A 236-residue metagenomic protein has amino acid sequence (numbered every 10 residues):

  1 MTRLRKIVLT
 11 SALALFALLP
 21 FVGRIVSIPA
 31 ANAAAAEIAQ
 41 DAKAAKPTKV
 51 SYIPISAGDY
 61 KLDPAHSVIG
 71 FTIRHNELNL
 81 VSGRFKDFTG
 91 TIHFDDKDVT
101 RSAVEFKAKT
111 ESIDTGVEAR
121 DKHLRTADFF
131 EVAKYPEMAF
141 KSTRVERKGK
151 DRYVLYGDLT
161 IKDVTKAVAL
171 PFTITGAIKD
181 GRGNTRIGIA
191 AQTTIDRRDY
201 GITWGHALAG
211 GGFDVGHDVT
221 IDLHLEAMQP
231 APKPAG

Functional and structural regions predicted by a protein language model:
M1-R5: N-terminal secretory signal peptides that target proteins for export/translocation
T10-S27: Bacterial N-terminal signal peptides
I25-G236: Low-complexity, acidic/polar, glycine-enriched regions of mature
